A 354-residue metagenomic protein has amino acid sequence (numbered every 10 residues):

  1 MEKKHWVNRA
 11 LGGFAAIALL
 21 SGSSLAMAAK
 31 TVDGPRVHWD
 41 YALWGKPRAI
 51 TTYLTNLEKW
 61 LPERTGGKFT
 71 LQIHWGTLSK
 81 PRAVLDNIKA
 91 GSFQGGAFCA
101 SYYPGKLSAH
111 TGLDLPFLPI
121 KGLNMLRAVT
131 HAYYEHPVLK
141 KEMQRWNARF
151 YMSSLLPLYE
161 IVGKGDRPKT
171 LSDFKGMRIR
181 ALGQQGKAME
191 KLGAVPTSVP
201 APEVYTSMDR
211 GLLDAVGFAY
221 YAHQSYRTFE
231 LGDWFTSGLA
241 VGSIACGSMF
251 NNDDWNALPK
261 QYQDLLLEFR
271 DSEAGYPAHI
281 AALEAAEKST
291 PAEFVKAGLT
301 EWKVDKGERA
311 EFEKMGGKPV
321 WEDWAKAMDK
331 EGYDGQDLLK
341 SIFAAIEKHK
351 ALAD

Functional and structural regions predicted by a protein language model:
E2, A18, F218-A219: Generic secretory/membrane-interface signal
E2-F14: Bacterial N-terminal signal peptides that target proteins for export
K3-K4, L20-M27: N-terminal twin-arginine translocation
G12, M27-M125, K141-D354: N-terminal secretory/targeting leader peptides
G12-G22: Bacterial N-terminal signal peptides
R127-V138: Signature of the catalytic double-stranded beta-helix
